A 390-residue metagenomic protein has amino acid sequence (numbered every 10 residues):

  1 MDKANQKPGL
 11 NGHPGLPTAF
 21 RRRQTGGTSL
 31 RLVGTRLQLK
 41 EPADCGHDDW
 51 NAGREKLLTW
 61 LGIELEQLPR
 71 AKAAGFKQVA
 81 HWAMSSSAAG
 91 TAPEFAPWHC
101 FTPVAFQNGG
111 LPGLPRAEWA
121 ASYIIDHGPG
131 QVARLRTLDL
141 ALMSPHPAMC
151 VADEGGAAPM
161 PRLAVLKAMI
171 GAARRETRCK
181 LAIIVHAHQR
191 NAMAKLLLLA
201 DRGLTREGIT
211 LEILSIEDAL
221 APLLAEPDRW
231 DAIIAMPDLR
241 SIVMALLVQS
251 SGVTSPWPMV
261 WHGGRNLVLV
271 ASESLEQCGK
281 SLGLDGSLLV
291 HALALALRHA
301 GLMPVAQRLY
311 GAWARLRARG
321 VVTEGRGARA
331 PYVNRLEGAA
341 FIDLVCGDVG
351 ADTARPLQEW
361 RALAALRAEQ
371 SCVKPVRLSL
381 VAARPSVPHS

Functional and structural regions predicted by a protein language model:
D2-R70: N-terminal phosphate-binding or glycine-rich loops at protein starts, especially the Walker A/P-loop of NTPases
K3-N5, G9-N11, K72-A157, D238-S241: N-terminal glycine-rich phosphate/adenylate-binding segment common to multiple enzyme folds
K3-R23, V151-N191, L196, A312-R377: Glycine-rich phosphate/pyrophosphate-binding loop and the adjoining helix
S29-T59, E154-E217: Glycine-rich phosphate/diphosphate-binding loop of Rossmann-like nucleotide-binding domains
K77, L196-I242: Active-site rim loops that border cofactor/substrate pockets in soluble metabolic enzymes
L224-G320: Glycine-rich phosphate/nucleotide-binding loop
L378-L380, R384-P385: Short hydrophobic short-linear motifs embedded in intrinsically disordered terminal tails or helical linkers
